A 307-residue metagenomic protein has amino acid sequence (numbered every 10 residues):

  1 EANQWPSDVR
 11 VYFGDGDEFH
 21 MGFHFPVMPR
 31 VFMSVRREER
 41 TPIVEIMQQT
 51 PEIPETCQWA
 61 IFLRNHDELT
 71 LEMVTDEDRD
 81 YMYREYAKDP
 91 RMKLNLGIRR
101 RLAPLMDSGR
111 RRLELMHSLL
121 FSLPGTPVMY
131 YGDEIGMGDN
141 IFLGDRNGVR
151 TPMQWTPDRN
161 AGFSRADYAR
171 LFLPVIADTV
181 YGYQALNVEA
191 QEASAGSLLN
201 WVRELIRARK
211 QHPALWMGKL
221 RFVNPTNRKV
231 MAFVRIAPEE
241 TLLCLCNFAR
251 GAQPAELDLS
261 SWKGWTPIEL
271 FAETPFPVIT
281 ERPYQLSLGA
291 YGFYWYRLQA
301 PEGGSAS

Functional and structural regions predicted by a protein language model:
E1-S307: Active-site and adjacent substrate-binding regions of carbohydrate-active enzymes
